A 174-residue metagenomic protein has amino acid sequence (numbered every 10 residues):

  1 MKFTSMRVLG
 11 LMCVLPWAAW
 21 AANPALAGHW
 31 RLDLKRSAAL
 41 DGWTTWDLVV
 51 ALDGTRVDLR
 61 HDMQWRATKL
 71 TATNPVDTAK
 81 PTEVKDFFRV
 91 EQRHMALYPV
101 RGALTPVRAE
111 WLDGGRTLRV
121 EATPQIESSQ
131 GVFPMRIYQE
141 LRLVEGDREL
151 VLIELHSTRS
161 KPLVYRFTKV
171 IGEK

Functional and structural regions predicted by a protein language model:
M1-S5: N-terminal secretory signal peptides that target proteins for export/translocation
R7-V8, W30: Short helix-onset patch at the extreme N-terminus, typifying the N->h transition of secretory signal peptides
V8-A18: Bacterial N-terminal signal peptides
A22-K174: Hydrophobic small-molecule pocket/channel-lining residues, especially in calycin-type beta-barrels
